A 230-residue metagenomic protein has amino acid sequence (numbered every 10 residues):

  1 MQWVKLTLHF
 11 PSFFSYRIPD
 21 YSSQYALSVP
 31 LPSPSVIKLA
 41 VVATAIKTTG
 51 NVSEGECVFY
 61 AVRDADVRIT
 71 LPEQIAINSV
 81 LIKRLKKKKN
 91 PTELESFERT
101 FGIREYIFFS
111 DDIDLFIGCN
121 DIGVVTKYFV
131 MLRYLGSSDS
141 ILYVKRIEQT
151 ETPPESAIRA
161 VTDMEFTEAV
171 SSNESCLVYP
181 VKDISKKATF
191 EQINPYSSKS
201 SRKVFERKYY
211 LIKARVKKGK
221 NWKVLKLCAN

Functional and structural regions predicted by a protein language model:
M1-S53: N-terminal ordered "arm"
V52-N230: Internal, well-folded beta-alpha domain core
